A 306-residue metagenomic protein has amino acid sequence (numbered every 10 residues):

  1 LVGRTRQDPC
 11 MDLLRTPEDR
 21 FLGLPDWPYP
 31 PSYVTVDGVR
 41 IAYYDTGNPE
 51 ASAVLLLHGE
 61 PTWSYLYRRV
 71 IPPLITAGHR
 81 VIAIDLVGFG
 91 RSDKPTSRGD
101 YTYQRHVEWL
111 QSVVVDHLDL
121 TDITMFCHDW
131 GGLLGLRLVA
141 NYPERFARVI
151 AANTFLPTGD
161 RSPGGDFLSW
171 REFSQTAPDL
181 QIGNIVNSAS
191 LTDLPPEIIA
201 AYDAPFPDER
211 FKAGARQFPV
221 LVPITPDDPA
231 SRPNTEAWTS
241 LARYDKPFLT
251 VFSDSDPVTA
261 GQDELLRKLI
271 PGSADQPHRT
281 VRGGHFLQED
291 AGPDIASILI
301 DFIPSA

Functional and structural regions predicted by a protein language model:
L1-C10: Short, Lys/Arg-enriched N-terminal segments with co-localized hydrophobic residues within the first ~10-30 amino acids
M11-P30, I41, T46-G47, A53 (+6 more regions): Flexible "cap/lid" subdomain of the alpha/beta-hydrolase fold that forms the substrate-access gate
L56-G59, A83: Structural cue for short, hydrophobic secondary-structure segments
G59-T62, D129: Active-site glycine-rich loops that stabilize anionic/oxyanionic intermediates across multiple enzyme folds
Y65-I82: Short amphipathic alpha-helix adjacent to the substrate-entry channel of hydrolases
R69-V70, L265, D294: A short acidic, amphipathic alpha-helical/loop segment
G283-A296: Catalytic histidine-centered segment of alpha/beta-hydrolase-like enzymes
